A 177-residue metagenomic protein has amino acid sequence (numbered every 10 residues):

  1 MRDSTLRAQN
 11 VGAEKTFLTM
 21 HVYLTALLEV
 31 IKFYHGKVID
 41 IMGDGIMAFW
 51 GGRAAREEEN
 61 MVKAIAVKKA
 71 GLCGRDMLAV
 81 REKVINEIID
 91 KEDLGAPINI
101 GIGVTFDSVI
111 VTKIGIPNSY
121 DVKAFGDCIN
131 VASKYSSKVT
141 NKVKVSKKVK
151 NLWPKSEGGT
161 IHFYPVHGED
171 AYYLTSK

Functional and structural regions predicted by a protein language model:
M1-K69: Catalytic NTP-binding/metal-coordinating core of nucleotidyl cyclase/transferase enzymes
R2, I110, K144-K147: Regulatory/sensor and coupling segments of signal-transduction and defense proteins
T5, W50, K113, W153-P154: Activation segment
Y23-I31, L72-M77, V131-S137: Substrate-engagement module of ASCE P-loop NTPases
H35-A66, V84-F125: Catalytic core of nucleotidyl cyclases, primarily class III adenylyl/guanylyl cyclases
I65-E82: Acidic, glycine-rich loop-and-strand cores that form catalytic or ligand-binding grooves in diverse globular domains
Y120, V131, T140-K177: Intrinsically disordered, glycine/charged-rich C-terminal tails and inter-domain linkers that flank nucleotidyl cyclase
